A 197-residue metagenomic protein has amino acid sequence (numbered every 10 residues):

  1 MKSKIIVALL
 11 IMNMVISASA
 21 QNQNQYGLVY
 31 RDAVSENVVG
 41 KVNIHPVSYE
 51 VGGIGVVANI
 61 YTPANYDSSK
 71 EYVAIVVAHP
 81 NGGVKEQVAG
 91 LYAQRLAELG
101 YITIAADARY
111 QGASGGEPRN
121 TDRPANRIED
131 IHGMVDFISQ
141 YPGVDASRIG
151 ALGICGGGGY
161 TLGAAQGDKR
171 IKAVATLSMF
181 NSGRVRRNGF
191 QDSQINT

Functional and structural regions predicted by a protein language model:
N24-K70: N-terminal cap/lid segment of alpha/beta-hydrolase-fold proteins
S69-P80: Short beta-strand element of the alpha/beta-hydrolase
G82-Q94, A108: The serine-hydrolase catalytic nucleophile loop
Q87, Y110-D122: Glycine-rich "HGGG/HGxG" loop immediately N-terminal to the catalytic nucleophile of the alpha/beta-hydrolase
R95-G115: Conserved alpha/beta-hydrolase
T121-P142: Alpha/beta-hydrolase active-site loop
P142-C155: Alpha/beta-hydrolase fold nucleophile elbow
G150, Y160-T197: Alpha/beta-hydrolase-fold enzymes
